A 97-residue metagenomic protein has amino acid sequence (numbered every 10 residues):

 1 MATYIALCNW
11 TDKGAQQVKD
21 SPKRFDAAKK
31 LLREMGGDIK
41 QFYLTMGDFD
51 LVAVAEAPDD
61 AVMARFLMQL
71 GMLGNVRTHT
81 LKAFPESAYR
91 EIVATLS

Functional and structural regions predicted by a protein language model:
M1-S97: A compositional/biophysical signature of low hydrophobicity enriched in polar/charged and small residues
